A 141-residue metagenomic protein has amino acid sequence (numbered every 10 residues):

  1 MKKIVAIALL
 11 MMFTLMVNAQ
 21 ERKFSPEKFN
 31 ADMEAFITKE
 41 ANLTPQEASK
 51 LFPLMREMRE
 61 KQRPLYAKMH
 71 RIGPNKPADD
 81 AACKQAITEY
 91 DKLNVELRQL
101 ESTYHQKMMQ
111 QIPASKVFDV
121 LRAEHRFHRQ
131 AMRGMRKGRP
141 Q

Functional and structural regions predicted by a protein language model:
K2-A8: Sec-dependent signal peptide recognition, specifically the positively charged N-region followed immediately by
L10-N18: Hydrophobic h-region of N-terminal signal peptides that target proteins for export in Gram-negative bacteria
V17-N18, R59-Q62, H128-A131: A short hydrophobic/aromatic micro-motif that marks alpha-helical segments and, especially, helix-coil
Q20-K28: Cleaved targeting-peptide boundary
M33-Q111: Amphipathic alpha-helical segments
E40, S49, R98-Q141: Amphipathic, charged alpha-helical segments and their helix-to-coil junctions in extracytoplasmic/peripheral assemblies
